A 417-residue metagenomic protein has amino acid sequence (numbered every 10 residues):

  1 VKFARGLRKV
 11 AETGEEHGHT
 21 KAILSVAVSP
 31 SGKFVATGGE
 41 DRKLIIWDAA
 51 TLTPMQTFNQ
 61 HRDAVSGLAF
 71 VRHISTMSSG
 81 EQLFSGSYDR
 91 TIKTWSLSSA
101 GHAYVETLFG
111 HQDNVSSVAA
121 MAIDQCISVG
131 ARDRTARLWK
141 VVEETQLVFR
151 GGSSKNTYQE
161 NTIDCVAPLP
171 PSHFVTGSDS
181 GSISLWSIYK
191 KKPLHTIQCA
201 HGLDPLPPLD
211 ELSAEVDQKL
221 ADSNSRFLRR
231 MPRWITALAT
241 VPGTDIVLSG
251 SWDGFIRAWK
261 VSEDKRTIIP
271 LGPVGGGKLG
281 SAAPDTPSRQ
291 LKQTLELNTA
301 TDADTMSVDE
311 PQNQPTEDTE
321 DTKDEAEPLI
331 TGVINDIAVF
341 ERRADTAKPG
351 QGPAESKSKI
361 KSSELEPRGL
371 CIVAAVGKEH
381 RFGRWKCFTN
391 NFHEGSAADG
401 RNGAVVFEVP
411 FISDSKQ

Functional and structural regions predicted by a protein language model:
V1-S25, H195-N224, L279-D318, G403-Q417: Intrinsically disordered, low-complexity acidic/Ser/Thr/Pro-rich linker and tail segments in large eukaryotic scaffolds
A11-G18, P54-Q60, Y104-G110, L147-Y158 (+4 more regions): Short C-terminal beta-strands that terminate individual repeats in beta-propeller domains, predominantly WD40 blades
T20-A27, D63-T76, D113-A120, N156-P168 (+3 more regions): Canonical WD40 repeat/beta-propeller blade segments in eukaryotic WD-repeat proteins
K21-L24, K33, D41-I45, D63-S66 (+7 more regions): Short coil/turn segments within WD40 beta-propeller repeats
S31-G32, I74, S79-G80, I123-D124 (+4 more regions): Conserved loop/turn motif of beta-propeller repeat scaffolds
V35, L83, C126-I127, F174 (+2 more regions): Hydrophobic beta-strand positions that form the internal "hydrophobic ladder" of WD40/Gbeta-like beta-propeller blades
A49-T51, L97-A100, V141-E144, I188-K191 (+1 more regions): Short loop/turn segments that connect beta-strands within beta-propeller blades
S363-Q417: Blade-level signature of beta-propeller repeat domains, shared across WD40, Kelch, NHL, RCC1 and BNR/Asp-box propellers
